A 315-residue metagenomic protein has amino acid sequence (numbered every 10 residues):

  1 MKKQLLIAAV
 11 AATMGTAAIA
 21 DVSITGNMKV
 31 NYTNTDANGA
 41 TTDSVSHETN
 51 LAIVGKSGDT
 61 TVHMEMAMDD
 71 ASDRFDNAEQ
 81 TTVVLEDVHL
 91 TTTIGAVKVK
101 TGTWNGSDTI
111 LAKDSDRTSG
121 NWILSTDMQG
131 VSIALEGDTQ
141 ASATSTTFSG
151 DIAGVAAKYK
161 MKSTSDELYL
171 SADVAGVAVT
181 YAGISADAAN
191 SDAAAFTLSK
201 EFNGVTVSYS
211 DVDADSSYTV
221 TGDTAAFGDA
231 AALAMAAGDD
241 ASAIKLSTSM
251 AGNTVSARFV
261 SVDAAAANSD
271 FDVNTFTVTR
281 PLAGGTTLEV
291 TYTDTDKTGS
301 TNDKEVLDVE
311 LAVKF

Functional and structural regions predicted by a protein language model:
M1-F315: Outer-membrane beta-barrel proteins
